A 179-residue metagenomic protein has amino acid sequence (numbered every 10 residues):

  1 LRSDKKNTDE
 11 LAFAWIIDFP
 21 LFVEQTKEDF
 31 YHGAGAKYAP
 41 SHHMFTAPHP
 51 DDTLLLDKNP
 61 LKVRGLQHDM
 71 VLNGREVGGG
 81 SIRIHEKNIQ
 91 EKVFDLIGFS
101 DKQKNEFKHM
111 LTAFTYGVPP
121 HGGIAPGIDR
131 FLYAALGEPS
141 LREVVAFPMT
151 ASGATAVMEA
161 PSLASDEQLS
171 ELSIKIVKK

Functional and structural regions predicted by a protein language model:
L1-K179: Structured aminoacyl-transfer and RNA-binding surfaces used for tRNA recognition/handling in the translation apparatus
